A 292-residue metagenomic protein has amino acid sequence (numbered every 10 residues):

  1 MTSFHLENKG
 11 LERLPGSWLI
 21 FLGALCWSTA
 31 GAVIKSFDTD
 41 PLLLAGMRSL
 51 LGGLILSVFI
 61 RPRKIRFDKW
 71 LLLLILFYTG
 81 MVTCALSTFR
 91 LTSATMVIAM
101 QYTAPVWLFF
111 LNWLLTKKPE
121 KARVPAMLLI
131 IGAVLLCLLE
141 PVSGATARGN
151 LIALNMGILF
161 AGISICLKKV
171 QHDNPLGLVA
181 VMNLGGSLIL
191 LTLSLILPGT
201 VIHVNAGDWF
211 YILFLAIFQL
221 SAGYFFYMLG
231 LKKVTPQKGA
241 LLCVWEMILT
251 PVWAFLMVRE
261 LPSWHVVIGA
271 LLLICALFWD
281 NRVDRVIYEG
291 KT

Functional and structural regions predicted by a protein language model:
M1-L43, L76, C84, G132 (+4 more regions): Glycine-/small-residue-enriched transmembrane alpha-helix faces in small-molecule transporters and effluxers
T2-L6, G10, S49, V244-T292: C-terminal-most transmembrane helix of multi-pass membrane proteins
L14-L19, P41-V58, R123-L129, R148-N155 (+3 more regions): Hydrophobic alpha-helical transmembrane segments of multi-pass integral membrane proteins, especially transporters
L43-G46, L50, L86-K117, M156 (+1 more regions): Specific alpha-helical transmembrane segments that line the substrate/conduction pathway and gating interfaces
I55-R63, A104-P125, I248-V267: C-terminal transmembrane-helix exit sites in multi-pass transporters
L56, Y78, E120-L139, L190 (+1 more regions): Hydrophobic transmembrane alpha-helices of multi-pass small-molecule transport proteins
S57-Q101, I130, V134-C137, A216-V234: Specific transmembrane alpha-helical segments of multi-pass solute transporters/efflux pumps, especially DMT/EamA
V97-T103, L167-L188, L220-L256: Helix-helix packing/entry segments at the starts of transmembrane helices
